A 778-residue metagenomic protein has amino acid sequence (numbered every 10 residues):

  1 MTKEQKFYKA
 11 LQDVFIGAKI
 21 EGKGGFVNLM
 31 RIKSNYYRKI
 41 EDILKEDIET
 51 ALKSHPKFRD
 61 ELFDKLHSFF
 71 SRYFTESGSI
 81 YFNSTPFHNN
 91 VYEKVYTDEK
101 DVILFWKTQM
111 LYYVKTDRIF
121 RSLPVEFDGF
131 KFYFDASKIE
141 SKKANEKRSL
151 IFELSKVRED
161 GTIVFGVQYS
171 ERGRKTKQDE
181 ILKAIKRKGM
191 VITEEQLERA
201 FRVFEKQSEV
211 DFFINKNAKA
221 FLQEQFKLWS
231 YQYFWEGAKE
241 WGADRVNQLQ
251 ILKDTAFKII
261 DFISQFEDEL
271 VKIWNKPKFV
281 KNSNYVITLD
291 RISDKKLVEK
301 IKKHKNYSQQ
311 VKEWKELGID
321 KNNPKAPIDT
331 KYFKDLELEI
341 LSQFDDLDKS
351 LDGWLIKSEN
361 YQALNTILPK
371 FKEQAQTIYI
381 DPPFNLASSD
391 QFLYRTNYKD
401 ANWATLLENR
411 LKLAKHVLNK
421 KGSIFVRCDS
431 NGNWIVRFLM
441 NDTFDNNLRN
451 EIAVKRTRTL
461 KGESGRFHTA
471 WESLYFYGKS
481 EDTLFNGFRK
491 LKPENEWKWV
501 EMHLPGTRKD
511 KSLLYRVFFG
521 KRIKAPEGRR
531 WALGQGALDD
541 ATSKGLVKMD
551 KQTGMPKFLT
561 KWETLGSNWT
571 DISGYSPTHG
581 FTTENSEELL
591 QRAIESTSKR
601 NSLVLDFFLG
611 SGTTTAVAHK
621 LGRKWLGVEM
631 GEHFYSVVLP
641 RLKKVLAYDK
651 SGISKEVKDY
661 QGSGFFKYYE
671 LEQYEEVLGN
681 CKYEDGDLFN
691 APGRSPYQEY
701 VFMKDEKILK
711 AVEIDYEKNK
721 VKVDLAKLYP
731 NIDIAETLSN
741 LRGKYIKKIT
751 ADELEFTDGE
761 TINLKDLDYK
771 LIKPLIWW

Functional and structural regions predicted by a protein language model:
M1-L341, D352, L368-Q376, E408-K415 (+5 more regions): Accessory, often C-terminal, charged low-complexity segments
D345-T366, I572-L603: Glycine-rich adenosyl-nucleotide cofactor-binding module
I356, F425-V426, F607, G627: Conserved SAM-binding loop
Q362, F384, G432, L609 (+1 more regions): Short, glycine/acidic-enriched loop or turn micro-motifs at the edges of active sites
K370-S389, M440, V604-A618: Conserved proline-anchored active-site loop of SAM-dependent methyltransferases that bridges a beta-strand
Q376, P382-L406, R410, N419-K421 (+1 more regions): Mobile active-site "lid"/loop adjacent to the S-adenosyl-L-methionine
R395-N402, P577-T583, E629-F634, L725: Short, contiguous acidic/charged loop-to-helix segments that flank catalytic cores in large enzymes
G422-S423, L603: Short glycine-centered segments of the SAM/dcSAM-binding site in methyltransferase folds
